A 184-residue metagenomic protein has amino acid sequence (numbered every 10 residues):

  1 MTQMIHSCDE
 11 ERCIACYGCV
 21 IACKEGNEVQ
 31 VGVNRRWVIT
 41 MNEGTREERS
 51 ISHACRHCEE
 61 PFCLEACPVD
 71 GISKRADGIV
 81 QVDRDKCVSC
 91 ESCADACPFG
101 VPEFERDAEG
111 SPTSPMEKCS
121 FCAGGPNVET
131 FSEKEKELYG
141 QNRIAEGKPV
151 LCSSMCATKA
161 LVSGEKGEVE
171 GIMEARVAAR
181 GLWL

Functional and structural regions predicted by a protein language model:
M1-L184: Non-ligating segments of multi-cofactor redox enzymes
